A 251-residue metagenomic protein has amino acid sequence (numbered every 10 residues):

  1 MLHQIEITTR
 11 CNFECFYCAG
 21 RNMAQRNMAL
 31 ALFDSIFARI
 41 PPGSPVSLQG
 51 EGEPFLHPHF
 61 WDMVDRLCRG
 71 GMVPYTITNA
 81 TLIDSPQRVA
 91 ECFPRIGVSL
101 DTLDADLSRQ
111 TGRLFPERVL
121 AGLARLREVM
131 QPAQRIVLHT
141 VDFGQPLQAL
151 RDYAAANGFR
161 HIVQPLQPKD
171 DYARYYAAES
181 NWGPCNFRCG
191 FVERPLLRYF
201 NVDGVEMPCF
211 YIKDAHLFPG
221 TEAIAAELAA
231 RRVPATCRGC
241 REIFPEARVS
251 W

Functional and structural regions predicted by a protein language model:
M1-R88, C92-R95: Conserved alpha-helical substructure of the radical SAM core
Q4-E6, A19, L48, I77-T78 (+4 more regions): Short beta-strand segments
I7, C11-N12, A29, E53 (+5 more regions): Generic structural signal for small/hydrophobic residues in well-ordered secondary structure, especially within
N12, P54, A80-S85, V98-L114 (+1 more regions): Conserved radical SAM core fold
N22-L32, G52-P58, D106-L123, G144-Q148: Conserved non-cysteine loop/helix-boundary elements of the Radical SAM core domain that shape
L32-I36, M63, S85, V89 (+3 more regions): A general structural detector for well-ordered alpha-helical segments in enzyme core domains, enriched
P42-Q49, C68, V73-Y75, P94-L100 (+1 more regions): Conserved C-terminal portion of the radical SAM core fold that forms the substrate/S-adenosylmethionine-binding
F159-W251: Accessory C-terminal segments flanking Radical SAM cores
